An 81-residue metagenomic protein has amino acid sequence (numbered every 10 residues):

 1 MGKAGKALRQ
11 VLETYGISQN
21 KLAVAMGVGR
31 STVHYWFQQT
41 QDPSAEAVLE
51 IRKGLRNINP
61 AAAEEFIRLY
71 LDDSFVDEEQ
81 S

Functional and structural regions predicted by a protein language model:
M1-Y15, K21, A25, R52-K53: A short, Lys/Arg-rich alpha-helix, primarily the initiator
G27-P43: Recognition helix of helix-turn-helix/homeodomain-like DNA-binding domains that insert into the DNA major groove
Y35, A61-S81: Short, charged recognition helix plus adjacent turn of helix-turn-helix-like nucleic-acid-binding domains
A45-E64: DNA major-groove recognition helix of helix-turn-helix/homeodomain DNA-binding modules
